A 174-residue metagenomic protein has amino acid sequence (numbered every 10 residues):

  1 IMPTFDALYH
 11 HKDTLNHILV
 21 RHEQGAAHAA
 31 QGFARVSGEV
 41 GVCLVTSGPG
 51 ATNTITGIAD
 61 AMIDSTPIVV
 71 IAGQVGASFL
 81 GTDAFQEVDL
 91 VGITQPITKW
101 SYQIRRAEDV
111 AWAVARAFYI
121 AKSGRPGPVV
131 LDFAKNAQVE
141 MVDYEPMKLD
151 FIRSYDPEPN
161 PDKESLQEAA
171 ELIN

Functional and structural regions predicted by a protein language model:
I1-N174: N-terminal alpha/beta PP-like core and its mobile active-site loop of ThDP/TPP-dependent enzymes
